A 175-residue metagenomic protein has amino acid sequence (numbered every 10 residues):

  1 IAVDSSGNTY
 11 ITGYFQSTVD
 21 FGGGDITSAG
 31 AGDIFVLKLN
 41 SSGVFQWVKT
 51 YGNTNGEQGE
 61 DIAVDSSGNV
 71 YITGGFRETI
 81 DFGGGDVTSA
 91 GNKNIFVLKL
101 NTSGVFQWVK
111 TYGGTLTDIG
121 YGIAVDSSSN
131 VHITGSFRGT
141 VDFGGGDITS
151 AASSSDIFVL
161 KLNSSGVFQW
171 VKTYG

Functional and structural regions predicted by a protein language model:
I1-G175: A sequence-level/structural motif corresponding to short, flexible coil/turn segments enriched in small polar residues
